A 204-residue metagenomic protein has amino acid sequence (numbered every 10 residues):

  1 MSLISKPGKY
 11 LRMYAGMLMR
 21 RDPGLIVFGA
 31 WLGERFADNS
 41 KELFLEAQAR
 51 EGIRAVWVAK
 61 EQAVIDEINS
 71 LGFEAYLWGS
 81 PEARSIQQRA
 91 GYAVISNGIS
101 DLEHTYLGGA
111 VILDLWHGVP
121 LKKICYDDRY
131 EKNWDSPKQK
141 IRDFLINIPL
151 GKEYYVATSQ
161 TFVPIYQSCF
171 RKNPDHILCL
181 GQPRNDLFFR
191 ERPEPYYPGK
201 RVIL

Functional and structural regions predicted by a protein language model:
M1-E82: N-terminal pre-catalytic "stem/leader" segment of glycosyltransferase-like enzymes
S2-R12, L121-L204: A nucleotide-sugar donor-handling region in carbohydrate enzymes
P23-G24, A110, K200-I203: Nucleotide donor/acceptor-binding cores
A37-S40, D66-S70, H104-Y106, C125 (+2 more regions): A short acidic (Asp/Glu
K41-L45, G72-P137: Extended catalytic core of nucleotide-activated donor transferases of GT-like folds
V56, Y76, V94, V111-D114 (+3 more regions): Hydrophobic/aromatic beta-strand patches that form the interior of the parallel beta-sheet core in alpha/beta enzyme
E61, N97, T158-T161: Helix N-cap/beta->alpha junction signal
V64-I65, P81-Q88, N185-L187: A short acidic, often aromatic-flanked loop/helix-cap motif at beta-alpha or helix-coil junctions that lines enzyme
